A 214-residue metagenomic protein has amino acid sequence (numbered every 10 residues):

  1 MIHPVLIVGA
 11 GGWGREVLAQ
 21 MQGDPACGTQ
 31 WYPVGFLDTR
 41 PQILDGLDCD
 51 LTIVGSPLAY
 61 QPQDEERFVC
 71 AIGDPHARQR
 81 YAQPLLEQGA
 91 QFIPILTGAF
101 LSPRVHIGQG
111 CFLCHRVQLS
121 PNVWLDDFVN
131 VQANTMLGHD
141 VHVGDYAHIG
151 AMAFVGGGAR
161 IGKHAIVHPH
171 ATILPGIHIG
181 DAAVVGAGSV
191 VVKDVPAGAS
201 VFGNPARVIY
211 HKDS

Functional and structural regions predicted by a protein language model:
H3-L6, Y32-V34, E65-V69: Short active-site oxyanion
H3-M21: Glycine-rich adenosine-cofactor-binding loop
I7-V8, L37, A71, G186: Short hydrophobic segments within beta-strands
W13, Q42, R207: Conserved Rossmann-like nucleotide-cofactor binding loop
M21-P25, L85: Active-site catalytic pocket residues across diverse enzymes, especially alpha/beta-hydrolases
A26-D45: NAD(P)-binding Rossmann-fold cofactor-contacting core
P41-L101: Phosphate-bearing ligand-interacting subdomains that bind or position ATP/ADP/UDP/GDP/NAD(P) or nucleotide-linked
P94-I209: Structural signal for interior beta-strand "rungs" in well-ordered beta-sheet cores of soluble enzyme domains
